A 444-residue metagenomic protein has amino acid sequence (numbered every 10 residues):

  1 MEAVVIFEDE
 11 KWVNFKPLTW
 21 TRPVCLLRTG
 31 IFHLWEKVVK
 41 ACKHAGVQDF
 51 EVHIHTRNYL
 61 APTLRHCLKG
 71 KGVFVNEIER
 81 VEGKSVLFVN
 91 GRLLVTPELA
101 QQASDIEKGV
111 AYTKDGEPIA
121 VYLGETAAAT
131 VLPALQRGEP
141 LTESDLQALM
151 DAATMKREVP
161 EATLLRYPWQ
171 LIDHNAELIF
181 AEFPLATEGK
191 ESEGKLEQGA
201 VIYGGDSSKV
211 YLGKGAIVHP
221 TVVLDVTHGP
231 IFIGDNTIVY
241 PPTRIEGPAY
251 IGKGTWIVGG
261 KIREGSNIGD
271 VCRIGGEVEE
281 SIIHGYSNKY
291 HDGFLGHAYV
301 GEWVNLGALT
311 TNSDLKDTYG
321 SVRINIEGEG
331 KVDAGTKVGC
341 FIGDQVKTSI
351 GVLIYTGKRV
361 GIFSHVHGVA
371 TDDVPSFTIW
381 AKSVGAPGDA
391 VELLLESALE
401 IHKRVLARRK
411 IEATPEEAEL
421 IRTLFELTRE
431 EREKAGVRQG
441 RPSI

Functional and structural regions predicted by a protein language model:
M1-S207, T378-I444: Terminal amphipathic alpha-helical/low-complexity segments used for targeting or macromolecular assembly
E2-F7, Q136-Q147, I179, F183 (+5 more regions): Short, functional N-terminal and low-complexity linear motifs
D9-N14, L26-R28, G259-G260, V271-S443: Glycine-rich hexapeptide-repeat left-handed beta-helix
P17-W20, S85, A153, R157 (+5 more regions): Generic, low-specificity signal for short hydrophobic/alpha-helical stretches with a mild N-terminal bias, encompassing
H33-E36, W169, K214, K253 (+3 more regions): Active-site-proximal helix/loop capping residues that flank conserved catalytic or ligand/cofactor
H44-G46, A127-L132, W256-R263, T318-G320: Noncatalytic linker/hinge segments flanking ATPase motor cores
E191-S207, Y211-G213, I217-G301, K316-D317 (+4 more regions): Extended beta-solenoid/beta-helix repeat architectures
